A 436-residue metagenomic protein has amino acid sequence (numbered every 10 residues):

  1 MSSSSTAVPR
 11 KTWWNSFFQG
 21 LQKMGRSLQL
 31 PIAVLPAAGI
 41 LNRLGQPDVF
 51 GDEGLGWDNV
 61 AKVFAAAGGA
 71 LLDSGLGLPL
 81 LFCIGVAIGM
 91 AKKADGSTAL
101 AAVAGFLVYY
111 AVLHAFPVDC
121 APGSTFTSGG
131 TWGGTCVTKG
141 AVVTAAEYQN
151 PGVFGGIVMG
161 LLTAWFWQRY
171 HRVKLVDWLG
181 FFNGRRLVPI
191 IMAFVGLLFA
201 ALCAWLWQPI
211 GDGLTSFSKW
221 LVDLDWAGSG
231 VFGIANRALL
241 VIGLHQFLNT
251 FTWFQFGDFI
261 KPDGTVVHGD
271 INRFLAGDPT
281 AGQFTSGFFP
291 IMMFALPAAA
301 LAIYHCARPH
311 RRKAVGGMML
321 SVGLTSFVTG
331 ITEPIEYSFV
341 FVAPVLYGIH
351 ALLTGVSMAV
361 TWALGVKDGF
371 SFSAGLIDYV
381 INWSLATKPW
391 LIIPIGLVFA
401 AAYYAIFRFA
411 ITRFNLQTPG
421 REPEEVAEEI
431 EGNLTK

Functional and structural regions predicted by a protein language model:
S2-F18, A38, G54-A65, T125 (+6 more regions): Transmembrane alpha-helical segments and their short flanking loops that form helix-hairpins/helix-helix interfaces
F17-V176, V342-H350, A359-W362: Early transmembrane hairpin of solute transport permeases
V34-Q46, L81-I88, A102-V112, G156-W167 (+6 more regions): Hydrophobic core segments of alpha-helical transmembrane domains in multi-pass membrane transport and ion-translocation
G68-L81, K139-V158, S229-W253, I271-L296 (+1 more regions): Hydrophobic alpha-helical transmembrane segments
K92, C120, W207-G211, R308 (+1 more regions): Juxtamembrane/interface segments at transmembrane-helix termini
K139-N150, L162-T163, W167-D225: Membrane-interface helix-loop-helix junctions at boundaries between adjacent transmembrane segments
M192-F194, G228-N236, E425-K436: Cytosolic juxtamembrane regulatory segments of multi-pass membrane proteins
A200, A204-P262: Aromatic-rich transmembrane-lumenal/periplasmic boundary elements in polytopic membrane proteins
